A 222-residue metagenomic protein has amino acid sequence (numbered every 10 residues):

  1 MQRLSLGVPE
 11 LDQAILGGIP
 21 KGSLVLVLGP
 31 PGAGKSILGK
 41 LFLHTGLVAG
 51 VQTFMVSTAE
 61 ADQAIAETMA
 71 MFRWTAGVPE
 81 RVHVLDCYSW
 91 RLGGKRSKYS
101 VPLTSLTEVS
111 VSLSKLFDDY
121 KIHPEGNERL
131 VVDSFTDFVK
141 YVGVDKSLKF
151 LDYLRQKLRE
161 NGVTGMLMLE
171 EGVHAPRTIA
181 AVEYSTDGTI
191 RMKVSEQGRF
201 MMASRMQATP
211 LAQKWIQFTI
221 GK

Functional and structural regions predicted by a protein language model:
L6-G18: Pre-Walker A adenine-sensing motif
V25-L28: Short hydrophobic/aromatic beta-strand immediately N-terminal to the Walker A/P-loop
P30-V101: Conserved P-loop
Q52, R81, E125-R129, E160-M168: Loop/turn-to-beta-strand initiation segments
A59-Q63, Y88-L92, F135-D137, E171-A175 (+2 more regions): Conserved nucleotide-binding/hydrolysis micro-motifs of P-loop NTPases
R91-R159: Phosphate-binding/switch loop-helix module in NTP-utilizing enzymes
V163-T164, M168-K222: Phosphate-binding/switch region of NTP-binding enzymes
